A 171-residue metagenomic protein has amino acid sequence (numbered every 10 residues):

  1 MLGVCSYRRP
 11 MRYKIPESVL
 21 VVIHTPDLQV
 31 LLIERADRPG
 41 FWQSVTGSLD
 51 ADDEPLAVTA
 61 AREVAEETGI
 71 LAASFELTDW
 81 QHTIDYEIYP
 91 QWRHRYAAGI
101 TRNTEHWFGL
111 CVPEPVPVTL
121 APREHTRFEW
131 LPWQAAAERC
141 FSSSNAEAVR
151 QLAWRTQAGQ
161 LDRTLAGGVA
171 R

Functional and structural regions predicted by a protein language model:
C5-V30, D52: Conserved N-terminal beta-strand and adjoining loop/helix that marks the start of the Nudix/MutT-like hydrolase domain
P16, S44, T101-E105: Short connector loops at helix/strand junctions that flank enzyme active sites, especially segments positioning acidic
T25-A73: Conserved Nudix-box catalytic region and its N-terminal flanking loop in Nudix hydrolases and closely related
L71-T83: A short coil-to-beta-strand element that immediately follows conserved catalytic motifs
Q81-P117, E129: Active-site-adjacent beta-strand/loop module that shapes the phosphate/pyrophosphate-binding cleft
H106-R150: NUDIX/MutT-family hydrolases
A137-R171: Charged phosphate-binding loop/patch that engages nucleotide di/tri-phosphates or the phosphate backbone of nucleic
